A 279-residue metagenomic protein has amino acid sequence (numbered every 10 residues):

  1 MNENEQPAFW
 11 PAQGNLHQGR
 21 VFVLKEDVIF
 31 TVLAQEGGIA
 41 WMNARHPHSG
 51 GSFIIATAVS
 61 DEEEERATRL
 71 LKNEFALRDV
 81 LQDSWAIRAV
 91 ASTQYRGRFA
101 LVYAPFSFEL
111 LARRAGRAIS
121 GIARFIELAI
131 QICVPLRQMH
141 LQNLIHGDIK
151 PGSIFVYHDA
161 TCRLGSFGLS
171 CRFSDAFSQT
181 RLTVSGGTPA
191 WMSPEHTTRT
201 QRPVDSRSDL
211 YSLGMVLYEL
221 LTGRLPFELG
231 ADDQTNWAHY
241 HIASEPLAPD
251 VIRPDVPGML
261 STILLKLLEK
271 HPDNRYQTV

Functional and structural regions predicted by a protein language model:
A44-T68: ATP-binding glycine-rich loop module of kinase domains
E65-V80: AlphaC helix of the eukaryotic protein kinase fold
Q82-A91: Conserved HxN/HPN-centered segment at the entrance to the catalytic loop of eukaryotic protein kinase-like domains
R96-L110: Conserved short submotifs of the Hanks-type protein kinase catalytic core that shape the nucleotide-binding pocket
L128-A129: Activation segment signature within eukaryotic-like protein kinase domains
V134-L144: Protein kinase catalytic-loop region centered on the HRD/HxD motif
A190-V279: C-terminal lobe helix-coil module of Hanks-type protein kinase domains
